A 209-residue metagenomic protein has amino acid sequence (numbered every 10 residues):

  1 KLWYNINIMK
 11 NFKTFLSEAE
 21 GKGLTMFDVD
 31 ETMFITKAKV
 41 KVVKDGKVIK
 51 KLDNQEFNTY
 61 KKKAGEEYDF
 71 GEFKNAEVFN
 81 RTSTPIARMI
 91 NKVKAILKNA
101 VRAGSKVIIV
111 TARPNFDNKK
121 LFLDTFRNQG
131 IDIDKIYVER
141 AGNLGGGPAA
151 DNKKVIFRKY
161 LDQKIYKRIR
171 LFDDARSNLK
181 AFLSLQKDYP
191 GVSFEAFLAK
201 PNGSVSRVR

Functional and structural regions predicted by a protein language model:
K1-N5, E18: Short, positively charged and aromatic/hydrophobic N-terminal segments
K10-E20: Proteolytic processing junctions in secreted/extracellular precursors, especially proprotein convertase/trypsin-like
E20-G147: Alpha-helical substrate-recognition element adjacent to the catalytic core
G23, K153-R176, F182: Conserved Lys-Pro-Asp/Glu-containing loop-to-beta segment of HAD-superfamily phosphomonoesterases, centered on
K92-I96, I156, A181-L185: A short acidic, amphipathic alpha-helical/loop segment
K119-L123, K154, L179: Short, surface-exposed alpha-helical segments at coil->helix boundaries
L123-D132, R158-K164, L183-V192: Short, surface-exposed basic-aromatic patches at helix termini and helix-loop junctions that form
R168-R170, R176-R209: Asp-based, Mg2+/Mn2+-dependent phosphohydrolase catalytic module
